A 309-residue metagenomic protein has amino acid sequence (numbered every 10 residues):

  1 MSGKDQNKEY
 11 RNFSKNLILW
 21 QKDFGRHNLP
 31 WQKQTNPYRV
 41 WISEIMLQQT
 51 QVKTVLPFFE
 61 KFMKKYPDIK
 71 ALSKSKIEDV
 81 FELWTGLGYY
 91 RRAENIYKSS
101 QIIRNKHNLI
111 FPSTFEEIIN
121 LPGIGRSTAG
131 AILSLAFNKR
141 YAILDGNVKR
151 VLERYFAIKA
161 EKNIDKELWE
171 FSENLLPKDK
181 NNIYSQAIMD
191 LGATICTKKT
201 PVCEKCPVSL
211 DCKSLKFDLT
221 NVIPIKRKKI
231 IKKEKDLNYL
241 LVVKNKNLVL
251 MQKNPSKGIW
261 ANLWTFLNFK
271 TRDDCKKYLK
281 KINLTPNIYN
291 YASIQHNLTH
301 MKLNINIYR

Functional and structural regions predicted by a protein language model:
M1-H27, Q32-K33, D190-R309: Intrinsically disordered, low-complexity, charged terminal extensions of DNA damage-control enzymes
N7-V202, V208-L219, I282-T285: Catalytic cores of DNA base-excision repair glycosylases
